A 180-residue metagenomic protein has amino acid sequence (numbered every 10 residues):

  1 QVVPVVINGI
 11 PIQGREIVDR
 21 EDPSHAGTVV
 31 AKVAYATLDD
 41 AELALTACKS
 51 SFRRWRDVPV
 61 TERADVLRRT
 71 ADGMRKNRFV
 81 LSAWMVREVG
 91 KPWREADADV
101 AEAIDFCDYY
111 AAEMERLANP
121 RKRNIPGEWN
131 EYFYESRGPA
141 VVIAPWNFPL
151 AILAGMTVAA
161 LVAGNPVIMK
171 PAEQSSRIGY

Functional and structural regions predicted by a protein language model:
Q1-T46, S50, D57-G73, A83 (+1 more regions): Terminal low-complexity tails and localization/encapsulation signals of metabolic enzymes
D40, N77, L81, P149 (+1 more regions): Short phosphate-engaging motifs
F52-W55, E88: Secondary-structure edge/capping motif, primarily at the C-terminal ends of alpha-helices and the immediately following
F79, A83-A101: Flexible, acidic loop-helix segments that line cofactor/substrate-binding pockets
V86, G90-W93, D108, M114-Y180: Rossmann-like NAD(P) dinucleotide-binding subdomain of oxidoreductase/dehydrogenase enzymes
